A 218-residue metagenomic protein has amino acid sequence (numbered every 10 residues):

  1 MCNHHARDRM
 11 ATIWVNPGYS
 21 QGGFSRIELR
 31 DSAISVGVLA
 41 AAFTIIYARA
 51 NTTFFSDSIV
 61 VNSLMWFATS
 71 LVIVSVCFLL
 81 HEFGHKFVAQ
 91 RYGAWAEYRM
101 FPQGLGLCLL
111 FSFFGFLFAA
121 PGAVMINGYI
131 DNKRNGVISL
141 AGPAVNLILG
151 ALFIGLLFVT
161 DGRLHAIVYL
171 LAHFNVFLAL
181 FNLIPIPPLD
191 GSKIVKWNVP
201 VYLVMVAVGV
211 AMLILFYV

Functional and structural regions predicted by a protein language model:
M1-V218: Hydrophobic transmembrane alpha-helices and their immediate loop junctions in multi-pass integral membrane proteins
